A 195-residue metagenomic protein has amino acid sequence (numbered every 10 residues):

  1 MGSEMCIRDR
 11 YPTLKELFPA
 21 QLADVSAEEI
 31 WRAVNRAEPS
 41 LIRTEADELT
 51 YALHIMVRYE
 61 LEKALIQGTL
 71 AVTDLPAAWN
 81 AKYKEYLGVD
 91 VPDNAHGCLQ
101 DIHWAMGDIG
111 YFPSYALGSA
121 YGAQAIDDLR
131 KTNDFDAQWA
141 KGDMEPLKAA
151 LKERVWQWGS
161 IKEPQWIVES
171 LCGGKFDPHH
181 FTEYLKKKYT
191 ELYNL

Functional and structural regions predicted by a protein language model:
M1-I7: Short, small-residue-biased leader/transition segments that mark boundaries at the very start of proteins
R8-E62: Metalloprotease/metallohydrolase-associated module, dominated by Zn2+-dependent proteases
I55, Y59-L195: C-terminal, non-catalytic "cap/extension" segments appended to globular domains
